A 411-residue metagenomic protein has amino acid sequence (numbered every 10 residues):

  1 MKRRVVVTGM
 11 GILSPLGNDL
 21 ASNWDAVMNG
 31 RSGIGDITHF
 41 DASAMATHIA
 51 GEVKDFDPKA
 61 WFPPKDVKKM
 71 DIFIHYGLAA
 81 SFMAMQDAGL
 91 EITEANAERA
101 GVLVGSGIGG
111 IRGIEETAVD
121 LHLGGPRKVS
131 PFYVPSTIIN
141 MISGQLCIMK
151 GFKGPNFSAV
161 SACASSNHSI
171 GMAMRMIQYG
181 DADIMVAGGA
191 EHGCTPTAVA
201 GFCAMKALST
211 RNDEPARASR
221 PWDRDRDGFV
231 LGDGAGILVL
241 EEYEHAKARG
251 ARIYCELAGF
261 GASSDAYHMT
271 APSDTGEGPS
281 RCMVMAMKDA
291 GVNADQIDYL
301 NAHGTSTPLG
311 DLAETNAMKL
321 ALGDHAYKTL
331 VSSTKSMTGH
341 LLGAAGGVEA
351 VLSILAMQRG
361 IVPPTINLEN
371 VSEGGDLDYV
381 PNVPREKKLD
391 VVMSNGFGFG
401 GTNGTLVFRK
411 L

Functional and structural regions predicted by a protein language model:
M1-D66, E244-E256, V351-T365, R409-L411: ACP-dependent fatty acid/polyketide chain-elongation machinery
M1-K2, D36-A79, G109-M172, D181 (+2 more regions): Conserved catalytic cysteine-centered active-site region of acyl-thioester-dependent Claisen-condensing enzymes
R4-T8, R31, G35-D36, D213-A290 (+1 more regions): Condensing-enzyme catalytic core mediating Claisen C-C bond formation in acyl metabolism
G9, V27, S81, V102 (+10 more regions): Conserved small-residue
G77-A88, I142, S169, E241-E242 (+5 more regions): Short, well-ordered amphipathic alpha-helical segments that serve as non-catalytic structural scaffolds within diverse
A84-N96, A246-I253, M283-Y299, A321-H325: Phosphate/pyrophosphate-binding loops at sites that engage ATP/ADP/AMP, CoA/4′-phosphopantetheine, polyphosphate
L123-S130, G171, R175, E191-A248 (+2 more regions): Glycine-/small-residue-rich "gating" segment that lines the acyl/pantetheine channel and substrate pocket
D181-D227, F260-D274, G304-D311, K328-D378: Acyl-CoA/ACP chain-elongation machinery
